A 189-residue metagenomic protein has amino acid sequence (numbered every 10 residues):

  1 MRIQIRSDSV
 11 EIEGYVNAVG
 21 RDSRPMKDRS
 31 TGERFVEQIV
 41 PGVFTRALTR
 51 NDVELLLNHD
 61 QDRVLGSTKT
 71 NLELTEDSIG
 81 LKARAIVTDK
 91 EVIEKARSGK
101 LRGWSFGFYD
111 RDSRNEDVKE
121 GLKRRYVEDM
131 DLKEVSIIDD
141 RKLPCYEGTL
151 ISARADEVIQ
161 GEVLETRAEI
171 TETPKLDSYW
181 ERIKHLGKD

Functional and structural regions predicted by a protein language model:
M1-I170: Signature of dsDNA virion morphogenesis modules
L164-D189: Terminal short linear interaction segments
